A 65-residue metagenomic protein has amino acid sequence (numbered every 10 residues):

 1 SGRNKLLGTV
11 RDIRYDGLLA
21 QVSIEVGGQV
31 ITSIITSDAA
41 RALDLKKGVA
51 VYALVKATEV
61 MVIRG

Functional and structural regions predicted by a protein language model:
S1-G65: Non-catalytic connector elements of ABC transporters
